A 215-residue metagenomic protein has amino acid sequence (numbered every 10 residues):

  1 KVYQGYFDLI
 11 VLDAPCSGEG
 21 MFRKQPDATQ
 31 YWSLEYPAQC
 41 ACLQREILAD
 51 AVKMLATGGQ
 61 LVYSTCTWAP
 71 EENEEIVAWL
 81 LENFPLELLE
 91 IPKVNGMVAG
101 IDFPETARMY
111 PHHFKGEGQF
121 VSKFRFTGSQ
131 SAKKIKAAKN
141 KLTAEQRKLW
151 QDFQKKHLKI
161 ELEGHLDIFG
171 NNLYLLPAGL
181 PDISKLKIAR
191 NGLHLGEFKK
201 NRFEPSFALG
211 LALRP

Functional and structural regions predicted by a protein language model:
V2-V11: A short acidic, Gly/Pro-enriched loop at the edge of an enzyme's catalytic core that lines a small-molecule cofactor
Y6, L43, E75-W79: Alpha-helical scaffold elements adjacent to nucleotide-binding pockets in ATP/GTP-utilizing enzyme cores
I10, Q44, G59, L80 (+1 more regions): Residue-level signal for inorganic ion chemistry
L12-I47, C66-N73: Mobile active-site "lid"/loop adjacent to the S-adenosyl-L-methionine
E35, E74-N95: Conserved Class I S-adenosyl-L-methionine
L55-T57: Helix-to-beta-strand junctions that scaffold the AdoMet/dcAdoMet cofactor pocket in Class I SAM-dependent enzymes
E90-G118: Class I S-adenosyl-L-methionine
E117-F120, T127-P215: Polybasic, low-complexity RNA-engagement segments
